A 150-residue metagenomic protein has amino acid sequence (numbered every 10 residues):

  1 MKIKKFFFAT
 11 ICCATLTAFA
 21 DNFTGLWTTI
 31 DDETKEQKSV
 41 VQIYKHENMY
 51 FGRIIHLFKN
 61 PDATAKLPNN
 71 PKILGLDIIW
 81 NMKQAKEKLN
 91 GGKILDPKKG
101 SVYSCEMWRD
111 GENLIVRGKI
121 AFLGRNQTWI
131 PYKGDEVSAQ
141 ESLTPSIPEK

Functional and structural regions predicted by a protein language model:
I3-A14: Sec-dependent N-terminal signal peptides
T17-T24: N-terminal helix-cap/turn-to-beta initiation motif at the start of protein domains
T28-S104: Central antiparallel beta-sheet cores of small beta-barrel/beta-sandwich binding domains
K45, W108-G111, I130-D135: A short, sequence-level motif marking secondary-structure junctions
K59-D62, L74-L76, N113-L114, N126-T128 (+1 more regions): Short, intrinsically disordered/low-complexity patches at protein termini and at juxtamembrane boundaries
N90-K93, K99-K119, G124-T128: Surface-exposed interaction patches
I120-K150: Edge beta-strand at a domain terminus
